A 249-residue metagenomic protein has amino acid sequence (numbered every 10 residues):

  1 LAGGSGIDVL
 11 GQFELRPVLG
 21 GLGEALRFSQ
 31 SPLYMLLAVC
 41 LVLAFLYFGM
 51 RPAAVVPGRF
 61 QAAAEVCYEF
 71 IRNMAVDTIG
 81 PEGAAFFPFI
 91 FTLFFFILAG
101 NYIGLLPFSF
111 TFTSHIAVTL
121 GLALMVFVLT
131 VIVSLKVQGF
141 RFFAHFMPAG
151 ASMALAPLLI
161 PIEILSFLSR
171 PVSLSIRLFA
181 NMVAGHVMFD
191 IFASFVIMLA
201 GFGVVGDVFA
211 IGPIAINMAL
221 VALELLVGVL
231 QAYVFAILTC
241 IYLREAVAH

Functional and structural regions predicted by a protein language model:
L1-H249: Selective transmembrane helix interface/packing segments
